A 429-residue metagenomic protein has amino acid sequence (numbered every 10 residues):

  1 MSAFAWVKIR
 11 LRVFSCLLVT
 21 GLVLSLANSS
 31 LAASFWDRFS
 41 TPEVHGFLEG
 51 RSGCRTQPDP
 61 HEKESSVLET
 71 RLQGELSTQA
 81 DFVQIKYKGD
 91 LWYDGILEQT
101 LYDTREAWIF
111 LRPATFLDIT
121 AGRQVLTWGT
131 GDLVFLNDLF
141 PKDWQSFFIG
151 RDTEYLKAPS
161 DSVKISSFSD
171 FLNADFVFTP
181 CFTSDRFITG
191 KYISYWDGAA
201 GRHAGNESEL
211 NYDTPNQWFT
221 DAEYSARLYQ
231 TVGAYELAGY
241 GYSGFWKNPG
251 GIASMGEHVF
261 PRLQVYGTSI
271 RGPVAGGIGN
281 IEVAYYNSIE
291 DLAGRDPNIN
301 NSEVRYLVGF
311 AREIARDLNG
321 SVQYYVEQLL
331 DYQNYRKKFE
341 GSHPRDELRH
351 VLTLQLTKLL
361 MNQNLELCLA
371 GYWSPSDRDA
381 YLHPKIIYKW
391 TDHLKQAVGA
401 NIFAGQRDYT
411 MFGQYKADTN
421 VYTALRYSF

Functional and structural regions predicted by a protein language model:
S34-Q57, S66, T70, T78 (+2 more regions): Transmembrane beta-strand segments of Gram-negative outer membrane beta-barrel proteins
G46-C54, Y87-L91, A121-R123, F176-P180 (+6 more regions): Transmembrane beta-barrel strands of outer-membrane/channel proteins
H61-L68, L97-T104, T153-Y155, P215-T220 (+5 more regions): Replace "Gram-negative outer membrane beta-barrel proteins" with "bacterial and organellar outer membrane beta-barrel
L68-G74, T104-A107, P159-V163, A222-A226 (+5 more regions): Hydrophobic, lipid-facing positions within transmembrane beta-strands of outer-membrane proteins
S77-Y195, G233, G405: Outer membrane beta-barrel
Q79-D81, Y242-G244, R271-A293, P297-Y372: Detector for outer-membrane/organellar transmembrane beta-barrel domains, recognizing the amphipathic beta-strand
D81-Y87, L117-I119, F171-A174, A234-L237 (+4 more regions): Repeated loop/turn-to-beta-strand initiation elements of outer-membrane beta-barrel proteins
F171, L356, Y415-F429: Outer-membrane beta-barrel "beta-signal"
